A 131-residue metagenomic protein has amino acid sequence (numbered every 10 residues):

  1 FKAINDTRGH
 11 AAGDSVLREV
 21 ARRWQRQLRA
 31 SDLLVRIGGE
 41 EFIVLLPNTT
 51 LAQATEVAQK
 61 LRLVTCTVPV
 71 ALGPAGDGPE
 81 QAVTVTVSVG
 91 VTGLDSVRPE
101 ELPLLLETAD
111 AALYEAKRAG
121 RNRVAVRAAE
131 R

Functional and structural regions predicted by a protein language model:
F1-A11, W24, L28, L46: Active-site loop/short helix in cyclic nucleotide turnover domains
F1-D6, V16-R18, E41: Catalytic-site or vestigial catalytic-site microsegments of nucleotide-handling domains
H10, L51, T55, T92-R131: Catalytic-core segments of nucleotide cyclases and related cyclic-nucleotide turnover enzymes
V16, I43-V64, Q81, L104-L105: Short helix/loop segment flanking the catalytic signature motif in cyclic-nucleotide metabolism enzymes
A21-R22, Q53-A75, T108-D110: Alpha-helical scaffold within the catalytic cores of cyclic-nucleotide enzymes
L34-R36: A short pre-motif secondary-structure segment
V83-V87: PAS and PAS-like sensory/regulatory domains
